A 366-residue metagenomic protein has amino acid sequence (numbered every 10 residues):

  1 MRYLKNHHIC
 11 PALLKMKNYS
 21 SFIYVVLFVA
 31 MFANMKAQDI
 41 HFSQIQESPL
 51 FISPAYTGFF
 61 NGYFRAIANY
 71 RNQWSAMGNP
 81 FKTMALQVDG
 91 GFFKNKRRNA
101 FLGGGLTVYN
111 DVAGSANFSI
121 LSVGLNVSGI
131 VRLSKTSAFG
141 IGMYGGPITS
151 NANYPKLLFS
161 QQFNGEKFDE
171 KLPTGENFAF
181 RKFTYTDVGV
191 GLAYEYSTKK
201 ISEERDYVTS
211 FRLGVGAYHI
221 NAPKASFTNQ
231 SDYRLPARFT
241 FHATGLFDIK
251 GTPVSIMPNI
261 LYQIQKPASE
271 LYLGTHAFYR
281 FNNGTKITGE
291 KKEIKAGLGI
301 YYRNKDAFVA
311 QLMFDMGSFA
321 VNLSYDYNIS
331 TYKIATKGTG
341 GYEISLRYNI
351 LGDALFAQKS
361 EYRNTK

Functional and structural regions predicted by a protein language model:
M1-D39, L351-K366: Cleavable N-terminal export/targeting peptides
Q38-K366: Subset of outer-membrane beta-barrel
